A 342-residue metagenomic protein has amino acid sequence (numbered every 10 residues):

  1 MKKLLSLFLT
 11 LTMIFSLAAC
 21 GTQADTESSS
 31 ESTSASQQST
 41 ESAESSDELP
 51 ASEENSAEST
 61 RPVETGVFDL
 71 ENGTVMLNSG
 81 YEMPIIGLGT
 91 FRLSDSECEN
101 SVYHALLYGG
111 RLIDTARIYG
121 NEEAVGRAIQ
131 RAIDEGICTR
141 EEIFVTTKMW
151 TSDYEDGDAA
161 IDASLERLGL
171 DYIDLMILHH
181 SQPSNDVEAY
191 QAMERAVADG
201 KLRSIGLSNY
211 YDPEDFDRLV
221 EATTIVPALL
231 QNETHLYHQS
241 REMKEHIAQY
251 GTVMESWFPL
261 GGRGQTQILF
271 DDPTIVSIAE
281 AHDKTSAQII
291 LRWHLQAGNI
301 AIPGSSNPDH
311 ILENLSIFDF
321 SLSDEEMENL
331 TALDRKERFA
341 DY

Functional and structural regions predicted by a protein language model:
M1-L4: Positively charged n-region of N-terminal signal peptides that target proteins for export
S16-A19: C-terminal motif of bacterial Sec signal peptides marking the signal peptidase cleavage site
G21-Q23: Bacterial signal peptide processing site
D25-R61: Low-complexity, Pro/Thr/Ser/Glu-rich flexible segments characteristic of extracytoplasmic/periplasmic regions
N55-I143, L260-G262: N-terminal binding-site loop/beta-alpha segment at the start of enzyme catalytic domains that lines or forms
S94-L106, D153-R167, F216-D217: Short, acidic/polar
D158-H179, R195-D199: CE4/NodB-like, metal-dependent polysaccharide N-deacetylase domain that modifies extracellular/periplasmic N-acetylated
S181-Y342: Beta/alpha (TIM)-barrel catalytic core signal, keyed to glycine-rich beta->alpha loops juxtaposed to Asp/Glu that bind
